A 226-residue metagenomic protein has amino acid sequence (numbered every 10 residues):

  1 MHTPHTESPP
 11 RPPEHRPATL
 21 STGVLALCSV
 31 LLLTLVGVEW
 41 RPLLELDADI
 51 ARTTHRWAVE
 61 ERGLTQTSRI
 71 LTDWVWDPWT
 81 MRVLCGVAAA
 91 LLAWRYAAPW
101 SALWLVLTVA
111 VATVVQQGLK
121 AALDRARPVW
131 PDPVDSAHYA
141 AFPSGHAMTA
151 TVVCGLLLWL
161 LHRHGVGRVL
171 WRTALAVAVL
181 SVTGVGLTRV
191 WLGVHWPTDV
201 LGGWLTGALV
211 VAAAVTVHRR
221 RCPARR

Functional and structural regions predicted by a protein language model:
M1-T80, A122-V134: N-terminal transmembrane-helix/juxtamembrane module of multi-pass inner/ER membrane proteins
A18-A26, G86-T113: Interfacial segments of alpha-helical transmembrane regions
T19-G23, R82, A102-L107, R172-V179 (+1 more regions): Hydrophobic alpha-helical transmembrane segments
I50, L71, L119, H146 (+1 more regions): Divalent metal-coordination and catalytic microenvironments
G63, A97-A102, P128-V129, G167-T173: Membrane-helix interface segments
V87-A88, D132-R226: Membrane-embedded catalytic cores of phosphoryl/pyrophosphoryl-handling enzymes
A112-A126: Transmembrane alpha-helix/helix-exit interface in multi-pass inner-membrane proteins
